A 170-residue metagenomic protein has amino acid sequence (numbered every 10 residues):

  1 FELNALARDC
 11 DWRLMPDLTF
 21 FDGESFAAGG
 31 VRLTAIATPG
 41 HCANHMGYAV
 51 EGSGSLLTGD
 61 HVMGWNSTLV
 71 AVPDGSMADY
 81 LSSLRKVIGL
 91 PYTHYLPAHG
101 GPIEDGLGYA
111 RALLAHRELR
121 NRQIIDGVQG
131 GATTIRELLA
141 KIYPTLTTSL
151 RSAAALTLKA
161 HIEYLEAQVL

Functional and structural regions predicted by a protein language model:
E2-W12, R32-N121: Metallo-beta-lactamase
M15-P16, V70, V128, T148: Short, flexible active-site loop motifs that bind/organize anionic cofactors or intermediates
D17-D22: Short acidic-hydrophobic, aromatic-tinged amphipathic segments that line or gate anion-handling sites
E24-A28: Short acidic-hydrophobic surface loop/beta-edge motif
Q123-L170: C-terminal regulatory/interaction regions
